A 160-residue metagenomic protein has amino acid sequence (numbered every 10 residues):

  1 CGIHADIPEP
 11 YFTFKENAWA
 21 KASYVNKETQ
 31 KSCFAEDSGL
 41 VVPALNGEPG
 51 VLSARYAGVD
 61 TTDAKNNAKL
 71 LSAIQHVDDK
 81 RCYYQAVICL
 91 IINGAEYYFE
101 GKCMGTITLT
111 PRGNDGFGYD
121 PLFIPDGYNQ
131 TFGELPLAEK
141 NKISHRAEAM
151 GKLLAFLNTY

Functional and structural regions predicted by a protein language model:
C1-Y160: Anionic-ligand binding patches
